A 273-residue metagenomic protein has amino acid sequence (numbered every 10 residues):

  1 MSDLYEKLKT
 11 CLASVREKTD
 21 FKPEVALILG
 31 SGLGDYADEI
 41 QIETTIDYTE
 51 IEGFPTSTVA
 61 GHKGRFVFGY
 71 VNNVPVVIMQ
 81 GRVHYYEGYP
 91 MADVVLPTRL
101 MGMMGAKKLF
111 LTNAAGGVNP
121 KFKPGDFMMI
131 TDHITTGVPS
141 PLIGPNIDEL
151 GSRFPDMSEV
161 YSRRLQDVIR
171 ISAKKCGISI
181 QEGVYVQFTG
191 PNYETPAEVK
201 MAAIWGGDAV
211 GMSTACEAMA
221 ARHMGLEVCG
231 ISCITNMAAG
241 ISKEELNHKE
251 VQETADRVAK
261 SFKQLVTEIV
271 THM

Functional and structural regions predicted by a protein language model:
M1-M157: Metabolite-binding pocket within alpha/beta catalytic cores that recognizes anionic/polar moieties
G102-G105, A203, R222: Non-catalytic positions within long, well-ordered alpha-helices that form the structural scaffold/packing of enzyme
K107, D208, E227: Short acidic/polar active-site loop segments enriched in Thr and Asp
L150-Y161, V199, A255-T267: Polyanion-binding loop/helix "lid" in catalytic or ligand-binding cores
Q166, S172-D208, V266, M273: Active-site/ligand-binding-proximal alpha/beta "capping" segment
M212-E250: Zn-dependent metallopeptidase/amidohydrolase metal-coordination segment
A239-M273: His/Asp/Glu-rich mid-to-C-terminal helical/loop segments that flank catalytic regions of hydrolases
